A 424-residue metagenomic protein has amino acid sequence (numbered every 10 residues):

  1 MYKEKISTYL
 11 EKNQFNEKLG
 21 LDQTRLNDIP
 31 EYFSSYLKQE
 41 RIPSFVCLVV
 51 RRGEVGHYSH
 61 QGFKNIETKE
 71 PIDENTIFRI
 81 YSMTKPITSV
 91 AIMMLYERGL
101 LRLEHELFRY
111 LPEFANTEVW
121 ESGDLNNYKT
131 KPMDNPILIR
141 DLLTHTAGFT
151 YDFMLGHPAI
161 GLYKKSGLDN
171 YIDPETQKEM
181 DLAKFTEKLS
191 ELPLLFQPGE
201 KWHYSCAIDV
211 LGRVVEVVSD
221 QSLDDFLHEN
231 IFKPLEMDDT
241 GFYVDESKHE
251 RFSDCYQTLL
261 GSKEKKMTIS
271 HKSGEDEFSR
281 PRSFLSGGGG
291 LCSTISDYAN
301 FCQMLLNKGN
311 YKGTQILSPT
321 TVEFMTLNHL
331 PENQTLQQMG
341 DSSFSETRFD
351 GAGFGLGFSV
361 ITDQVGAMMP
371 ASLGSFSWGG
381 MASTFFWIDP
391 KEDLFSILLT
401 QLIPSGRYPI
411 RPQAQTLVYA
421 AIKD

Functional and structural regions predicted by a protein language model:
I6, F15-I80, L100-R102, N116-G123 (+5 more regions): Short, conserved catalytic-motif segment at the N-terminal edge
N27-S34, C47, G53, R79-L107 (+3 more regions): Active-site SXXK
R41, P71, K131-P136, D350-G351 (+1 more regions): Extracellular/periplasmic catalytic domains that process cell-envelope and extracellular macromolecules
G53, T400-S405: A short, acidic, flexible beta-alpha connecting loop/helix-capping segment that sits on the rim of active
F108-A115: Acidic helix-start/capping segments at beta-turn-to-alpha-helix junctions
E118-P370: Short, surface-exposed loop or secondary-structure junction motifs that flank catalytic or metal-binding residues
S375, A382-K391: Short, surface-exposed beta-strand/loop micro-motifs that present aromatic residues
F386-W387, D393-L402: Short, well-ordered beta-strand elements
